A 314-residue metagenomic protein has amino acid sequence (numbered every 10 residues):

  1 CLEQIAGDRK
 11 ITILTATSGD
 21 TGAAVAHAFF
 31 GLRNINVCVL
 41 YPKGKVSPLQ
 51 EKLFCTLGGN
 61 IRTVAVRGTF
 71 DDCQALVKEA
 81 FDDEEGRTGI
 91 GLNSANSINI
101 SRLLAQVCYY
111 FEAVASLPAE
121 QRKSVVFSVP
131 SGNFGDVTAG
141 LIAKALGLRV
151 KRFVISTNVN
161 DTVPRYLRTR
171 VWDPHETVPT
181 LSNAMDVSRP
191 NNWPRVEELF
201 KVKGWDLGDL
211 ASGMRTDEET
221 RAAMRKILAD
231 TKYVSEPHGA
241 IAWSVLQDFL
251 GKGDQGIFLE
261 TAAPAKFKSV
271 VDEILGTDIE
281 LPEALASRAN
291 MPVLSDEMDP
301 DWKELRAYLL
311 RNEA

Functional and structural regions predicted by a protein language model:
C1-A314: PLP-dependent amino-acid enzyme catalytic core
